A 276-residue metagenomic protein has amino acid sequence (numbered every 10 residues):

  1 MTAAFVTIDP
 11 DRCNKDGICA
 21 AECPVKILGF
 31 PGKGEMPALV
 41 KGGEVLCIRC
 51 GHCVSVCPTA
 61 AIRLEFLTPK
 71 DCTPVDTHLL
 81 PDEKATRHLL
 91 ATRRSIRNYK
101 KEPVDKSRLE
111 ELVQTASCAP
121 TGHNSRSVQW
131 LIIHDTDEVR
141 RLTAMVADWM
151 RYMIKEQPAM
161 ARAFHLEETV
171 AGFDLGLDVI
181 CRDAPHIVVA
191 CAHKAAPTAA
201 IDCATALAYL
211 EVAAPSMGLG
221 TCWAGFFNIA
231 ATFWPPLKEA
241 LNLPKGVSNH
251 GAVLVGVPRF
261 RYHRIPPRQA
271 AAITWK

Functional and structural regions predicted by a protein language model:
M1-K276: Acidic, surface-exposed loops and disordered segments
